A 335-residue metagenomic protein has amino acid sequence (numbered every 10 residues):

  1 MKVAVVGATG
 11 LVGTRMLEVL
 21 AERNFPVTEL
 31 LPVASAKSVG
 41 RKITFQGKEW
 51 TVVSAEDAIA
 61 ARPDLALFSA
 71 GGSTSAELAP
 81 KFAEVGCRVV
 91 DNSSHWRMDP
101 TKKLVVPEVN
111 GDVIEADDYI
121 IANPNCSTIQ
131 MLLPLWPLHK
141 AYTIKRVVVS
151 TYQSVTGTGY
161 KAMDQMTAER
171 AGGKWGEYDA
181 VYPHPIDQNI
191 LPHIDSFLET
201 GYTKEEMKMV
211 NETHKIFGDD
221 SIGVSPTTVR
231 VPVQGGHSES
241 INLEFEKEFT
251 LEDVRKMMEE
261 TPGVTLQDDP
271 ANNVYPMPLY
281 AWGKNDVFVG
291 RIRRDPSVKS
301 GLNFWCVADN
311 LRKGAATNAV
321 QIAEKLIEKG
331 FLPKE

Functional and structural regions predicted by a protein language model:
M1-I186, S221-G223, V287-F288, I292-S297 (+3 more regions): N-terminal Rossmann-like NAD(P) cofactor-binding subdomain of oxidoreductases, focused on the glycine-rich
A66, V155-E335: Charged docking surfaces used in two-component/phosphorelay signaling
